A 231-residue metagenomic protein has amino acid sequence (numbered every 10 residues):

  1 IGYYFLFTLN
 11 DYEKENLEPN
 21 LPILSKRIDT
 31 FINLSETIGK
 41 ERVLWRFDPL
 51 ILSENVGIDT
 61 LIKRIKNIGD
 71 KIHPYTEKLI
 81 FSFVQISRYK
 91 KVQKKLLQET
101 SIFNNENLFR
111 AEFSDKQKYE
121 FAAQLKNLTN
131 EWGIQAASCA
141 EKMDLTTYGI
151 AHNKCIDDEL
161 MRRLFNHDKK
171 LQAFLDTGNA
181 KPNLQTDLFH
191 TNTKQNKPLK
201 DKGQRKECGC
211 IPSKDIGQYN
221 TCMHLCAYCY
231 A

Functional and structural regions predicted by a protein language model:
I1-Q124: Conserved AdoMet/S-adenosylmethionine-binding subsite of the radical SAM
Y3-F5, Q204, P212: A generic secondary-structure signal marking the coil-to-beta-strand transition
L6-T8, I80-S82, A137, G209 (+1 more regions): Residues in well-ordered beta-strands of folded domains
L50, E141, A227, A231: Residue-level marker of positions within ordered structural domains that often coincide with functionally constrained
Y75, E131-W132, L225: Structured helix-beta-strand junction loops
K91-C208: A conserved mid-domain beta-alpha-beta active-site/ligand-binding segment of alpha/beta enzyme cores
K206-A231: Local cysteine-cluster metal-coordination motifs and their immediate loop/turn environment, predominantly Fe-S cluster
